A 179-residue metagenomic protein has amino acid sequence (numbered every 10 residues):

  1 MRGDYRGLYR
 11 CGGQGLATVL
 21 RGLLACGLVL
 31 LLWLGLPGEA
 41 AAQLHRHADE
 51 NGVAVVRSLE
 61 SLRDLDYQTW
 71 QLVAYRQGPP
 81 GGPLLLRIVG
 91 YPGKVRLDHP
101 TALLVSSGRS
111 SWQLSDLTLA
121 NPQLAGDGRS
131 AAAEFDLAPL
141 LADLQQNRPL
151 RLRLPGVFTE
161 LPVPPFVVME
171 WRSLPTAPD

Functional and structural regions predicted by a protein language model:
G12-G35: Bacterial N-terminal signal peptides
A40-L44: Boundary at the C-terminal end of the N-terminal hydrophobic targeting segment
H45-P79: Low-complexity, acidic Ser/Thr/Pro/Gly-rich terminal tails and inter-domain linkers that flank the onset of structured
G52-S58, L97-T101, D143-P149: A short, compositionally biased
Q68-L104: Short, surface-exposed binding/anchoring microloops in extracellular/periplasmic proteins
R109-F158: Short, solvent-exposed, Trp/other aromatic-anchored flexible loops in extracytoplasmic proteins
P162-D179: Short beta-strand elements
